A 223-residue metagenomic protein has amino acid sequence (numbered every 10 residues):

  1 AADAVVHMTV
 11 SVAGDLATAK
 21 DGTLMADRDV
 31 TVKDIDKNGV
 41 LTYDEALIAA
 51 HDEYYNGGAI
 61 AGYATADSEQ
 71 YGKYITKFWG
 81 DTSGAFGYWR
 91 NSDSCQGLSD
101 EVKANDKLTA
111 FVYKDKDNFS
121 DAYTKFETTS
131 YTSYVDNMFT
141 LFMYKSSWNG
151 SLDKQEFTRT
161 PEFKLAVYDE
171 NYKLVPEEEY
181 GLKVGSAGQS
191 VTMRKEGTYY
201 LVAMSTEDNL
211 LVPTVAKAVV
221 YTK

Functional and structural regions predicted by a protein language model:
A1-K223: Ubiquitin-like/PB1-type beta-grasp interaction modules and other compact soluble beta-rich domains
